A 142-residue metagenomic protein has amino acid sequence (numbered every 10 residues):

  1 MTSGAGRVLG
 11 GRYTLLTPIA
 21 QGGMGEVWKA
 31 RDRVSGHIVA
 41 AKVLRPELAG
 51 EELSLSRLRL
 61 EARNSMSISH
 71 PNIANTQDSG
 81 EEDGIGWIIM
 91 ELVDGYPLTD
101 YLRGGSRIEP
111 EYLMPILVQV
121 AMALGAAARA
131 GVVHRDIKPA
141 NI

Functional and structural regions predicted by a protein language model:
L15-G23, V27: Protein kinase glycine-rich loop
A20, L60, I68-N72, I85: Flexible N-lobe loop architecture of eukaryotic-like protein kinase catalytic domains
R31-I38: Conserved N-lobe loop of protein kinases adjacent to the ATP-binding glycine-rich P-loop
R45-S67: AlphaC helix of the eukaryotic protein kinase fold
S79: Activation-segment/catalytic-loop signature of the eukaryotic protein kinase fold
D83-P97, Y101: Conserved short submotifs of the Hanks-type protein kinase catalytic core that shape the nucleotide-binding pocket
I116-L117: Activation segment signature within eukaryotic-like protein kinase domains
A121-V132: Protein kinase catalytic-loop region centered on the HRD/HxD motif
